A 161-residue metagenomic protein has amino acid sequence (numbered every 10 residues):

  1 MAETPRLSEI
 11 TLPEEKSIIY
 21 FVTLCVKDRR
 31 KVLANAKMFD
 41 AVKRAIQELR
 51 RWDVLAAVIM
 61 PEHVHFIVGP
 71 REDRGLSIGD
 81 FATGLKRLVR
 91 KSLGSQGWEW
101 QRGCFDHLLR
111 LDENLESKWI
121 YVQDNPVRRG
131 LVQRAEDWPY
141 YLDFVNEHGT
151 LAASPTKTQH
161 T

Functional and structural regions predicted by a protein language model:
M1-T161: Short catalytic/metal-binding and nucleic-acid-binding patches
